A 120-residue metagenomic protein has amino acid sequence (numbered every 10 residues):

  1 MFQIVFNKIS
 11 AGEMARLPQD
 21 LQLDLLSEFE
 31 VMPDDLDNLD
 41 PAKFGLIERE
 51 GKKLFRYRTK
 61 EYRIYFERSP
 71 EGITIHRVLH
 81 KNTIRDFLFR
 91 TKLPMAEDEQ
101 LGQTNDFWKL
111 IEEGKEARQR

Functional and structural regions predicted by a protein language model:
M1, K52-L54, P70-G72: A generic structural signal for beta-strand entry/edge sites
M1-E28, L101-R120: Arg/Lys-rich, positively charged N-terminal/basic patches that mediate binding to nucleic acids
Q19, E30-D34, H80: Short, intrinsically disordered, mixed-charge
D24, F55-R58, R63: Short, cationic motifs built from Arg/Lys/His that form the positively charged side of catalytic pockets
V31-R58, L110: A short, surface-exposed loop/turn module that caps and links secondary-structure elements
Y62-R63, E67-R120: Enriched for short, Lys/Arg-rich terminal
